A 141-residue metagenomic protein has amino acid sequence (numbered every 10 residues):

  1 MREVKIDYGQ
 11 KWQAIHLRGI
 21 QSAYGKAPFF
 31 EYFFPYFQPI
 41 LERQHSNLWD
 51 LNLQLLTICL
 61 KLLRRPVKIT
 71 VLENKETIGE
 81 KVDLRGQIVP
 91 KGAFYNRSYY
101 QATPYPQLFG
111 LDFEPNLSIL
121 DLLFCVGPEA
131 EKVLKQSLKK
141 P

Functional and structural regions predicted by a protein language model:
M1-P141: Residues lining hydrophobic/aromatic ligand-binding pockets adjacent to catalytic sites
